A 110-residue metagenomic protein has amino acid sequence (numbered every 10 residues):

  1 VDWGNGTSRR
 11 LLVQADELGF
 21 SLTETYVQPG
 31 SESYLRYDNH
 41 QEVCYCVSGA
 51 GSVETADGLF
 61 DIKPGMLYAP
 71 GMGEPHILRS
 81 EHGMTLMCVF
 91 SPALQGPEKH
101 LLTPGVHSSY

Functional and structural regions predicted by a protein language model:
V1-F20, Y34, K99-Y110: A short, N-terminal "cap"/entry segment at the start of jelly-roll beta-barrel domains of the cupin/DSBH fold
L11-Q14, E24, E32-D38, T55 (+1 more regions): Short histidine-centered beta-strand/loop micro-motifs that create catalytic or ligand/metal-coordination sites
D16, S52, M72-P97: Ligand-binding loop in jelly-roll beta-barrel domains
E17-F20, V27-S31, A50-S52, L59 (+1 more regions): Short, charged/polar surface micro-motifs in flexible loops or helix N-caps
T23, N39-E42, G58, M66: Short, conserved secondary-structure segments in the cores of folded domains
Y26-Q28, Y37-V53, V89: Short, conserved beta-strand element in jelly-roll/cupin
V47-S48, K63-P64, H82: A cytosolic small-molecule/anion-sensing beta-strand core signal
A56-G73: Short acidic-glycine-tyrosine-enriched beta hairpin
